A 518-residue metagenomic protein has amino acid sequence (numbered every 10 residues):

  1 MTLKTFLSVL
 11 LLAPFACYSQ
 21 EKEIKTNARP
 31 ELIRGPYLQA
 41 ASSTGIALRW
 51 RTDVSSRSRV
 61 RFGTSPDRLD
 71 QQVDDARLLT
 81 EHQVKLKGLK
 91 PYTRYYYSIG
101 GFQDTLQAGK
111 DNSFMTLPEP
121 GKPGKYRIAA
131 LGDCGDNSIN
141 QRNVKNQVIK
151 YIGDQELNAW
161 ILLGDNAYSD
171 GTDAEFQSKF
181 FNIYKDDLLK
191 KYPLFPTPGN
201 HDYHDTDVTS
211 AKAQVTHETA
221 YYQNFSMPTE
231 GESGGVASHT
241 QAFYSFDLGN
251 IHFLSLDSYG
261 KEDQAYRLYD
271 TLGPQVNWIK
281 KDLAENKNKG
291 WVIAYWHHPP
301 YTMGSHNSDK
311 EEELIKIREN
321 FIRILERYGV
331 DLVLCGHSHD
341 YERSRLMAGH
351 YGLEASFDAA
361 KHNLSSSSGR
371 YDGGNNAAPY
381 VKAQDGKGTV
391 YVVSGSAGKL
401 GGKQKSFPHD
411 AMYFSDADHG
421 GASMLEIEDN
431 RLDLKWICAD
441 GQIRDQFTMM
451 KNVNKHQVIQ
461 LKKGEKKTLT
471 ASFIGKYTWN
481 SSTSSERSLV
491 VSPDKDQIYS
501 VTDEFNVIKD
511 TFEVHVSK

Functional and structural regions predicted by a protein language model:
T2, S19-G135, R142, N146-Q155 (+4 more regions): Acidic, histidine-bearing metal-coordination/catalytic regions of metal-dependent phosphoesterases
A47-R49, G464-F473: A short beta-strand segment in extracellular, disulfide-stabilized domains
Y96-M115, D173-N288, N307-N320, L346-G395 (+2 more regions): Extended active-site neighborhood of metal-dependent phosphoesterases/phosphodiesterases
D111-M115, K509-S517: C-terminal edge beta-strand
A129-G132, A159-D165, P193-N200, D257 (+3 more regions): Active-site neighborhood of phospho(di)ester-bond hydrolases with catalytic His/Asp-centered motifs
D385-T389, S394-G464, T468-L469: A short C-terminal boundary segment appended to hydrolase-like catalytic domains
F473-N480: Solvent-exposed loop segments of extracellular immunoglobulin-like
R487-S500: Solvent-exposed segments in extracellular or luminal domains encompassing
